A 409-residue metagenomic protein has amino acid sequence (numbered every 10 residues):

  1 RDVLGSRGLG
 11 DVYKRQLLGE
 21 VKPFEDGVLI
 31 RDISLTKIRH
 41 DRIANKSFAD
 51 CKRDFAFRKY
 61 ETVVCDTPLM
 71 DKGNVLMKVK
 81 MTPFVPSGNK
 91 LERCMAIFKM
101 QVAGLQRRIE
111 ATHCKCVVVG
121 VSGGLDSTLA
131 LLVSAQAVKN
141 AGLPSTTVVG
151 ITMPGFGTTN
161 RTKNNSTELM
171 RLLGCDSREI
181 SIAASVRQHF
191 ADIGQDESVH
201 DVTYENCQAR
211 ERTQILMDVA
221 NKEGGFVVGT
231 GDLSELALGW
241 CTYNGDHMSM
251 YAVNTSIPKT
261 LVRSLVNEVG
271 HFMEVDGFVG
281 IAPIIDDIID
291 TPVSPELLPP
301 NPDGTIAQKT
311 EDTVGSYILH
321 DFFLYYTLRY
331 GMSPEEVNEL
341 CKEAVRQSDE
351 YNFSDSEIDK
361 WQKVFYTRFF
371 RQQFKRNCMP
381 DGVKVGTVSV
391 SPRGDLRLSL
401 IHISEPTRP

Functional and structural regions predicted by a protein language model:
D2-L9, Y13, I401-P409: Single conserved hydrophobic/aromatic residue that forms the stacking wall/gate of nucleotide- or nucleobase-binding
S6-E25, L35: Amphipathic beta-strand/beta-sheet edge segments enriched in Tyr/Trp
E20-V21, T36-G123, S127-S404: ATP/NTP-dependent adenylation/nucleotidyl-transfer catalytic domains that generate, transfer, or process NMP-activated
D26-L29, R39: A short local loop/turn or secondary-structure capping micro-motif enriched for an aromatic residue
V28-D32, H320: Conserved hydrophobic/aromatic beta-strand scaffold that supports enzyme active sites
V28-L29, V148, T407: A broad, low-specificity signal marking well-ordered, structured residues that form hydrophobic/aromatic
